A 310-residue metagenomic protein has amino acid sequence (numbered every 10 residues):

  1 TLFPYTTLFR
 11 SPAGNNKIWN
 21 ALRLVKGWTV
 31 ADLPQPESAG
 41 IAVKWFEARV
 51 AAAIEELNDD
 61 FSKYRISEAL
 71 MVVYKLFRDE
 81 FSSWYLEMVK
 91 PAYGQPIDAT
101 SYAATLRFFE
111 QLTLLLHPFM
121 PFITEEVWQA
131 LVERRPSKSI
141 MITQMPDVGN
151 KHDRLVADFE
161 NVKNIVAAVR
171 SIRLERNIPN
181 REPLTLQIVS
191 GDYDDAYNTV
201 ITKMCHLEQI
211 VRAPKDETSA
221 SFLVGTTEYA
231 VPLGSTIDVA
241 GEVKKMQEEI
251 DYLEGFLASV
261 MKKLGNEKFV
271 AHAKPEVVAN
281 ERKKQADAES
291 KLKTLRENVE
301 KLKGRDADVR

Functional and structural regions predicted by a protein language model:
T1-L8: Short, small-residue-biased leader/transition segments that mark boundaries at the very start of proteins
F9-R310: Feature 926 captures the class I aminoacyl-tRNA synthetase adenylation module centered on the KMSKS loop
